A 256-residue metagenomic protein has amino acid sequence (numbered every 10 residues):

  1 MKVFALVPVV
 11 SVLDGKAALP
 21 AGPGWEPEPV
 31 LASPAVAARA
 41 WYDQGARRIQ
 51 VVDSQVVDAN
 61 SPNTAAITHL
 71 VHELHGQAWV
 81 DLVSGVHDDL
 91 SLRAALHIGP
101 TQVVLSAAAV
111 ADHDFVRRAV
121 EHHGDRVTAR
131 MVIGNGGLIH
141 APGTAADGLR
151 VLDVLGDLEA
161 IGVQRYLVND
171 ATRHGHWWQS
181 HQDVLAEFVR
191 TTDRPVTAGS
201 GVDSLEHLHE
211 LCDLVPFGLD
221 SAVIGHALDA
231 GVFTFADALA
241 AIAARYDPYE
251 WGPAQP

Functional and structural regions predicted by a protein language model:
V3-F4, V9, A59-L82, V116-V132 (+2 more regions): Alpha-helix-loop-beta-strand connector modules within alpha/beta enzyme cores
S11, W41, I49, A95 (+4 more regions): Conserved, mostly hydrophobic/aromatic
V12-E26, R93-H174, P248: Conserved anion-binding
G22-Y42: Short catalytic helix/loop segments, enriched in acidic residues and glycine and frequently bearing histidine
V36-V52, I98, A160-G162, Y166: Catalytic domains of carbohydrate-active enzymes, especially glycoside hydrolases
R48-A66, L167-W177: Glycine-rich, proline-tolerant flexible connector loops at the mouths of alpha/beta enzymes
Q77-V103, D183-D220, F233, D237-A238: Catalytic cores of alpha/beta
F115-H122, C212-P256: C-terminal helical cap(s) of enzyme catalytic domains, especially alpha/beta-barrels
